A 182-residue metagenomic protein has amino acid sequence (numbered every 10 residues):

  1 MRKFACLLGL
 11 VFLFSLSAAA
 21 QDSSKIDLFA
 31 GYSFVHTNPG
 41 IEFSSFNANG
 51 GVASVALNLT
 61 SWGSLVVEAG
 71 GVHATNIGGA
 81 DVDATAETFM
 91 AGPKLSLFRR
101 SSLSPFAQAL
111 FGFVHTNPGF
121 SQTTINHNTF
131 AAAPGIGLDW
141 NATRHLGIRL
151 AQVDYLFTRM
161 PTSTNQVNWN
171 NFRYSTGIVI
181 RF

Functional and structural regions predicted by a protein language model:
M1-S23: Cleavable N-terminal export/targeting peptides
A20-L59, L65, G71-H73, Y155 (+1 more regions): Short glycine/proline- and aromatic-enriched beta-strand/turn motifs that initiate or cap beta-hairpins
V35-P39, T75, P118-S121, R159-P161: Extracytoplasmic loops and strand-loop junctions of Gram-negative outer membrane beta-barrel proteins
G40-F46, I77-D83, T162-Q166: Solvent-exposed loop/turn segments connecting transmembrane beta-strands in outer-membrane beta-barrel proteins
S54-I125, T129-G135, W140-A142, I148 (+1 more regions): Gram-negative (and chloroplast) outer-membrane scaffold detector with strong preference for beta-barrel transmembrane
N141, F157-R159: Subset of outer-membrane beta-barrel
G147-D154: Conserved active-site loop/cleft motifs that coordinate metal ions or position small ligands
